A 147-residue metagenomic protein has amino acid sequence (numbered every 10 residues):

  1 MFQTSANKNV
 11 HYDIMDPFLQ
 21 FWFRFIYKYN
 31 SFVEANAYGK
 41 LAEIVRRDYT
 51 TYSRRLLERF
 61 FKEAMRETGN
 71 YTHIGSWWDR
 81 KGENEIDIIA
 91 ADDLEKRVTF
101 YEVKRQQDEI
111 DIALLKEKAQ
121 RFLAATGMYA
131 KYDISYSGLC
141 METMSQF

Functional and structural regions predicted by a protein language model:
M1-F2: Beta-hairpin "wing" of winged helix-turn-helix
S5-F147: A cross-kingdom feature that marks ATP-driven nucleic-acid transaction machinery
